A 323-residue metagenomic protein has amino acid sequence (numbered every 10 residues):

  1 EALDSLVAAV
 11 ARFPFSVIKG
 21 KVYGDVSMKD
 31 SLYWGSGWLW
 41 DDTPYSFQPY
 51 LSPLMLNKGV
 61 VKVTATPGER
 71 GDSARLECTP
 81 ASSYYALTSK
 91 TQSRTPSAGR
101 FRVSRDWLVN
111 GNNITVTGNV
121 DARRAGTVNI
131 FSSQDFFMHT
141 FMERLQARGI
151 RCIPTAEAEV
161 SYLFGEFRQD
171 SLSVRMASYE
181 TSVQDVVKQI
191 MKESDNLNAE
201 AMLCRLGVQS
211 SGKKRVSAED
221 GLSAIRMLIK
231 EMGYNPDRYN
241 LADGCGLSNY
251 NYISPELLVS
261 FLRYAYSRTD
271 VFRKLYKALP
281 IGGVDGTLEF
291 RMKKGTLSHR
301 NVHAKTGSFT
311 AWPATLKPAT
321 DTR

Functional and structural regions predicted by a protein language model:
E1-P236: Conserved serine DD-peptidase/penicillin-binding transpeptidase domain and beta-lactam-recognizing active-site
E193-N196, E200-R323: Small-residue-rich helix-loop
